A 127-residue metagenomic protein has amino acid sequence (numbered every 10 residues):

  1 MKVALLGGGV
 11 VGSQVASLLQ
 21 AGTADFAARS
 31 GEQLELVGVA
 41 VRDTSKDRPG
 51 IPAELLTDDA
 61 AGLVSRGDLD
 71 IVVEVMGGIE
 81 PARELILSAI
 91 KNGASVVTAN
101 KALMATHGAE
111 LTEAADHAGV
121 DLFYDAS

Functional and structural regions predicted by a protein language model:
M1-N92: N-terminal glycine-/serine-/threonine-rich beta1-alpha1-beta2 phosphate-ribose binding loop of Rossmann-like
A82-N92, A99-S127: Rossmann-fold NAD(P)-binding glycine/threonine-rich loop
